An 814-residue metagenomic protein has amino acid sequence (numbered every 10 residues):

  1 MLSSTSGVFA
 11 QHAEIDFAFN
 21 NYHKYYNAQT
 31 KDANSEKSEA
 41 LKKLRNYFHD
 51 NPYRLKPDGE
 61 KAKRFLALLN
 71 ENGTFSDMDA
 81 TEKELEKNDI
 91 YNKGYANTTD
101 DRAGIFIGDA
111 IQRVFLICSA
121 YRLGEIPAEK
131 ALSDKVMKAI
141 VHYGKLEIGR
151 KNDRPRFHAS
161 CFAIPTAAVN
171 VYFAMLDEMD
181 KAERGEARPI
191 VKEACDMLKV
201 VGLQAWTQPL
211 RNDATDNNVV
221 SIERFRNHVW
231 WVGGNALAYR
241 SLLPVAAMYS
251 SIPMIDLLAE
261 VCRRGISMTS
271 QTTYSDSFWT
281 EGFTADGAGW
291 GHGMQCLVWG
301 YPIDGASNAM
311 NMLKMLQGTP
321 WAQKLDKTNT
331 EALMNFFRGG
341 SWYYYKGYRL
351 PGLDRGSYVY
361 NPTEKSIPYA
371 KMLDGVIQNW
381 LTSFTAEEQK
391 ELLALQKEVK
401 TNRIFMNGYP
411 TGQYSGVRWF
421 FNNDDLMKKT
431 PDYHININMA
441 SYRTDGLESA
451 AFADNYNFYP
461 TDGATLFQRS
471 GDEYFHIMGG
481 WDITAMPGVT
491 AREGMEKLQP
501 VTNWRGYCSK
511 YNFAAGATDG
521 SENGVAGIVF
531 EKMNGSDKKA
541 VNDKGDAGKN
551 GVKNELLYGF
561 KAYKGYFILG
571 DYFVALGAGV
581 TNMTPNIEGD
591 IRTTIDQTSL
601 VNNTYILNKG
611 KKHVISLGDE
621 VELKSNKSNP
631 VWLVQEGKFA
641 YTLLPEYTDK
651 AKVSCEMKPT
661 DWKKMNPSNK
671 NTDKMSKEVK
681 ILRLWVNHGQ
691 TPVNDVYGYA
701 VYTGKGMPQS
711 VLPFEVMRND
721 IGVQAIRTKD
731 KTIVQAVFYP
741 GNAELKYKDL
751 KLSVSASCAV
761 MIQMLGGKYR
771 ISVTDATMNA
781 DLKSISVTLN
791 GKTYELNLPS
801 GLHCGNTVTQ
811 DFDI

Functional and structural regions predicted by a protein language model:
L2-F9: C-terminal segment of classical bacterial N-terminal signal peptides
H12-G104: Low-complexity, Ser/Thr/Pro/Gly-enriched N-terminal "stalk/linker" regions
E14, K24, E60-K63, A67 (+4 more regions): C-terminal His-loop and adjacent cap/lid subdomain of alpha/beta-hydrolase
Y26-K37, L41, N51-K61, L68 (+6 more regions): Intrinsic-disorder-associated interaction segments
K63-R355: Aromatic-lined, polymer-binding surfaces characteristic of secreted/periplasmic polysaccharide-degrading enzymes
G305, M312-R770, T774-S784, N790-T793: Extended polysaccharide-engagement surfaces of secreted carbohydrate-active enzymes
N422, D695-A700, L796-I814: C-terminal beta-strand-rich structural cap/linker in extracellular carbohydrate-active enzymes
